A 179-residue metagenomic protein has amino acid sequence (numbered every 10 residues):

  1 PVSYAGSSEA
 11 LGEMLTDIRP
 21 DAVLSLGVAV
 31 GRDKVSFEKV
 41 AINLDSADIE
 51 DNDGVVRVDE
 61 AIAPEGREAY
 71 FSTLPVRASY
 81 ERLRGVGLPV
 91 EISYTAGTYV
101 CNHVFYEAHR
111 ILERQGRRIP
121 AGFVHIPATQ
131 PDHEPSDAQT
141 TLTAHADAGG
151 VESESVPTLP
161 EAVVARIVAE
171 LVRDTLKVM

Functional and structural regions predicted by a protein language model:
P1-T98, H109-R118, T143, D147-M179: N-terminal catalytic or cofactor-binding beta/alpha core of small enzyme domains
G97-C101, I126-A128: Small/polar glycine-rich anion-binding or flexible loop at a beta-alpha turn
C101, F105-E107: Active-site glycine-rich loop that binds ribose-phosphate moieties when present
A121-S136, H145-A146: An accessory alpha-helical subdomain
Q139-T141: Short intrinsically disordered coil segments
